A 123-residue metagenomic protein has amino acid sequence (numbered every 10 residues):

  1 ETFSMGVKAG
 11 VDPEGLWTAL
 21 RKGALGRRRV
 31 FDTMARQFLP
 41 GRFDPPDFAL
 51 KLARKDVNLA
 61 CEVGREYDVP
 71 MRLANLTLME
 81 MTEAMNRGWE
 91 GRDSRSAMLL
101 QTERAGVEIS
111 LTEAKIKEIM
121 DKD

Functional and structural regions predicted by a protein language model:
E1-A105: Helical "substrate-binding/catalytic lid" subdomain of Rossmann-like NAD(P)-dependent dehydrogenases/reductases
I109-D123: ATP-dependent carboxylate/acyl-activation modules
